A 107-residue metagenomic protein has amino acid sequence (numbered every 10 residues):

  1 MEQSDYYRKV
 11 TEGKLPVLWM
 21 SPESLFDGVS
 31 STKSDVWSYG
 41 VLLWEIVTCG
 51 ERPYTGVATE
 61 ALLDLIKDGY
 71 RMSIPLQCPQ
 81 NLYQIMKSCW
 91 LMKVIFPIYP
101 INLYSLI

Functional and structural regions predicted by a protein language model:
M1-K14: Activation segment/activation loop of eukaryotic-type protein kinase catalytic domains
E23-L25, I46: End-of-activation segment of Hanks-type protein kinase domains
D27-T32: Activation segment
D35: Conserved catalytic-loop aspartate of Hanks-type protein kinases
I66-Q77: Short proline-rich PxxP-based motifs
Q77-W90: Conserved C-terminal C-lobe helix
L91-I101: A conserved short helix/loop substructure at the end of the activation segment of eukaryotic-like protein kinase domains
